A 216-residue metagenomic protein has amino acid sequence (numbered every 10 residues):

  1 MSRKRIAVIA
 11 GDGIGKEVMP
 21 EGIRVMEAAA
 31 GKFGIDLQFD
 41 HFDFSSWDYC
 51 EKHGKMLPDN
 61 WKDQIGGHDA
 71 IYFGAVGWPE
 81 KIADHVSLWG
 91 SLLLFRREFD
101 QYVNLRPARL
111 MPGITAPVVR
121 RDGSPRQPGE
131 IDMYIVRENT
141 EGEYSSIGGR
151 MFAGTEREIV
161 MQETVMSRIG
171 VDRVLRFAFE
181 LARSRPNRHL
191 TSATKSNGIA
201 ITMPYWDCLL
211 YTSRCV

Functional and structural regions predicted by a protein language model:
S2-D40: N-terminal phosphate-binding or glycine-rich loops at protein starts, especially the Walker A/P-loop of NTPases
R5-I14, Y72-G77, L190-S196: Short glycine-rich or small-residue beta-strand-to-loop segments that form or flank ligand, phosphate, metal/Fe-S
D12-G15, D69, V136, A178: Buried hydrophobic positions in well-ordered alpha/beta secondary-structure cores of metabolic enzymes
I35-L57: N-terminal beta-loop-helix "entrance" segment that forms/cooperates in small-molecule cofactor or anionic ligand
Y49-M161: N-terminal glycine-rich phosphate/adenylate-binding segment common to multiple enzyme folds
K52-K55, A200-L209: Short glycine/threonine-rich loop-to-helix capping motif typified by GTGT followed within a few residues by an Asp-Pro
E130-I201: Signature of multi-pass transmembrane helix bundles
Y211-V216: Conserved small/polar residues in nucleotide/adenosyl-binding loops
